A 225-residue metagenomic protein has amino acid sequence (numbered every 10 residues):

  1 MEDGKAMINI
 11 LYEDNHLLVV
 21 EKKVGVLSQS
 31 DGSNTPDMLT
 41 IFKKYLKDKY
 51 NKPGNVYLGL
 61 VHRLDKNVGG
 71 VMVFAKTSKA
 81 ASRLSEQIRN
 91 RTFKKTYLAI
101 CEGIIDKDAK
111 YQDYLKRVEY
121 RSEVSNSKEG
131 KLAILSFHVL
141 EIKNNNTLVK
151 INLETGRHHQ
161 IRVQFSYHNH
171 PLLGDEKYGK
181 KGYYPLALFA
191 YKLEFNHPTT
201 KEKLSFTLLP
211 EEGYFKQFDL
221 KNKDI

Functional and structural regions predicted by a protein language model:
M1-I225: RNA pseudouridine synthases
